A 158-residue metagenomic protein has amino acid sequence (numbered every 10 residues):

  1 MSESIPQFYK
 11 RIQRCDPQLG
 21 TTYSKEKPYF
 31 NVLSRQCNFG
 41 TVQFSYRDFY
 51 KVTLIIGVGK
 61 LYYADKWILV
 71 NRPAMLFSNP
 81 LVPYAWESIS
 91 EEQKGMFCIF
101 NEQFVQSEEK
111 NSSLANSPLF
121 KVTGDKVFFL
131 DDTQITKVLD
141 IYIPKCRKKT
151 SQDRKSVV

Functional and structural regions predicted by a protein language model:
M1-Y62, K66-I68: Generic protein-terminus/edge-of-domain signal
F49, R72, E92-K94: A structure-centric signal for secondary-structure junctions around beta-strands
G57-Y62, M75-L76, Y84: Short beta-strand segments in beta-sandwich/barrel cores
D65-F77: Short acidic-glycine-tyrosine-enriched beta hairpin
S78, F100, L130: A conserved hydrophobic position in a structured secondary element of the catalytic/binding core that shapes
L81-Q103, K110-S112: Ligand-binding loop in jelly-roll beta-barrel domains
P118-V158: Amphipathic alpha-helical segments enriched in hydrophobic/aromatic residues interleaved with Lys/Arg
